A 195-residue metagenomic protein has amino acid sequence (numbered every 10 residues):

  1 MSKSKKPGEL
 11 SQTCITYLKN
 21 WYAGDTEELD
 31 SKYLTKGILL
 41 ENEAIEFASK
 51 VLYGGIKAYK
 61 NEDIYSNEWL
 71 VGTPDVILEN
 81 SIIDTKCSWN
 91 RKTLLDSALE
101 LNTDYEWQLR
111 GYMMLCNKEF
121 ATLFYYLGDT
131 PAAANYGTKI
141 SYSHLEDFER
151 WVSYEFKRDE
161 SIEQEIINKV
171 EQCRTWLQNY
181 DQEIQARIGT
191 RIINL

Functional and structural regions predicted by a protein language model:
M1-L39, E43, V51, T130-A132 (+1 more regions): Charged, glycine-rich intrinsically disordered N-terminal tails and low-complexity linkers that flank
K36, L40, A44, I162-E165 (+1 more regions): Short amphipathic alpha-helical segments
E41-I45, E106-L109: Short, well-ordered alpha-helical scaffold segments within catalytic/effector domains
A48: Active-site region of the double-stranded beta-helix
L52-R174, D181: Nucleic-acid nuclease catalytic cores
V170, R174-L195: Charged phosphate-binding loop/patch that engages nucleotide di/tri-phosphates or the phosphate backbone of nucleic
